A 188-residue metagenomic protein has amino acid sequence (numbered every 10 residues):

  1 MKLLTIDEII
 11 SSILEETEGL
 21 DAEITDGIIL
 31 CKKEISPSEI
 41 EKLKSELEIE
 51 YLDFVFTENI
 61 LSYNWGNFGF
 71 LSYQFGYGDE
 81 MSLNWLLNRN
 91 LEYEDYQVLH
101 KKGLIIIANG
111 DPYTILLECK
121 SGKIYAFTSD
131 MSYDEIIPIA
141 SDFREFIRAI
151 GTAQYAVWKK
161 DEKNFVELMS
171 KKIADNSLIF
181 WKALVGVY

Functional and structural regions predicted by a protein language model:
M1-T114, L178-Y188: A surface-exposed partner-binding patch
K2-I6, K33-S36, D79, S132 (+3 more regions): Intrinsic-disorder-associated interaction segments
L30, Y63, F127, K163-E167: Solvent-exposed, non-transmembrane amphipathic alpha-helical segments
G66-F68, Y73, Y125, S141-R144 (+2 more regions): Short non-domain terminal segments
D111-Y113, K123, Y133: Short acidic/polar mixed-charge low-complexity motifs
E118-S121: Short acidic-glycine loop/turn motifs at beta-strand connectors
Y125-K159: Compact, glycine/acidic-enriched structural inserts
G151-Y188: Acidic, proline/glycine-rich low-complexity IDRs
